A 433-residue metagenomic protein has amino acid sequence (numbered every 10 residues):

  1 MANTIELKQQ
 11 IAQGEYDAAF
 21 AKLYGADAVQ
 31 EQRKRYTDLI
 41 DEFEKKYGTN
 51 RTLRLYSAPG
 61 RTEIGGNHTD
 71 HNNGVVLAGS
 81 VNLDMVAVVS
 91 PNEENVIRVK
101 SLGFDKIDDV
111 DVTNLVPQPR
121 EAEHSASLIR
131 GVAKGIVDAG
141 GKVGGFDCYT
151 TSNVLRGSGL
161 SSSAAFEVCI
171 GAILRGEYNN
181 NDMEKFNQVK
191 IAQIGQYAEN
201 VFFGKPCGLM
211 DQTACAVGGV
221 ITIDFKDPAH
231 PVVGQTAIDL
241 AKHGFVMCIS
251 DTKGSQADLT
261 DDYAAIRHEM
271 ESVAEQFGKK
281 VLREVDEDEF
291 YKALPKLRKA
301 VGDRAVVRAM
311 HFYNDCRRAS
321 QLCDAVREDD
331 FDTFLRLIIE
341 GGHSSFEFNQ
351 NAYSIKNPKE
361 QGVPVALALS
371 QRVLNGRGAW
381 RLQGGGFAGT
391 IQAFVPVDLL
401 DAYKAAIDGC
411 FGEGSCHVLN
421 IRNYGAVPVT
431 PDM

Functional and structural regions predicted by a protein language model:
M1-R61, V86, S90-A122, T222-R381 (+1 more regions): C-terminal nucleotide
V75-E94, V217: Structural signature of FAD isoalloxazine-binding scaffolds in flavoprotein oxidoreductases
S80-V81, L160-N180, V395: DPxDG-like acidic metal-binding loop motif
L102, I107-V143, D147-V154: Hydrophobic alpha-helical hairpins/lids featuring a short glycine-rich hinge
D138-F146, L174-I191, V397-C410: Phosphate-handling active-site elements
D182-P231, G341, A366-V373, W380-Q383: Alpha/beta catalytic cores of group-transfer enzymes, especially the acyltransferase/condensing modules of polyketide
